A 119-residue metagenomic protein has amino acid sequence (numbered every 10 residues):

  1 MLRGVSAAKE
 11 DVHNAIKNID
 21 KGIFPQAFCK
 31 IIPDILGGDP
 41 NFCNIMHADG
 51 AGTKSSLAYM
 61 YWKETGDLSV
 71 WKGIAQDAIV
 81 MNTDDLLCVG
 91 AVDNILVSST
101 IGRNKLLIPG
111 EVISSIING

Functional and structural regions predicted by a protein language model:
M1-A15: Intein/HINT protein-splicing elements and their conserved insertion hotspots or analogous self-processing inserts
V12-G119: Glycine-rich phosphate/pyrophosphate-binding loop regions near the starts of catalytic domains
